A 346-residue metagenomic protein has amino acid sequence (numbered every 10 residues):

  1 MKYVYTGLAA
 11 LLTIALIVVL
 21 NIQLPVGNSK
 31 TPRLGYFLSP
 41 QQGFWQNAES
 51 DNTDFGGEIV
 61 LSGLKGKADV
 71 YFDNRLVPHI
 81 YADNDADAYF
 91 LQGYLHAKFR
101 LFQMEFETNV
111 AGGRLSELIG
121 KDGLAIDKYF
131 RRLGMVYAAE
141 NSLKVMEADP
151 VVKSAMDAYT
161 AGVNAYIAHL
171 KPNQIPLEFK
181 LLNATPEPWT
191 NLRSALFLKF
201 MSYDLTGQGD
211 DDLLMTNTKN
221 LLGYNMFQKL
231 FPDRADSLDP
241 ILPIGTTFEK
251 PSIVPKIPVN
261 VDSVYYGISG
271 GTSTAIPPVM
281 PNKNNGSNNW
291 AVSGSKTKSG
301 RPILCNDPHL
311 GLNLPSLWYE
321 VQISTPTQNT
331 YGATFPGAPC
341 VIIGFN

Functional and structural regions predicted by a protein language model:
K2-I303, P308-P315, T327-Q328, G332-T334 (+1 more regions): Substrate-recognition/specificity elements adjacent to catalytic centers across diverse enzyme folds
E320: Carboxylate-rich, divalent-cation-coordinating active-site regions
S324: Core nucleotidyl-transferase/polymerase catalytic module
